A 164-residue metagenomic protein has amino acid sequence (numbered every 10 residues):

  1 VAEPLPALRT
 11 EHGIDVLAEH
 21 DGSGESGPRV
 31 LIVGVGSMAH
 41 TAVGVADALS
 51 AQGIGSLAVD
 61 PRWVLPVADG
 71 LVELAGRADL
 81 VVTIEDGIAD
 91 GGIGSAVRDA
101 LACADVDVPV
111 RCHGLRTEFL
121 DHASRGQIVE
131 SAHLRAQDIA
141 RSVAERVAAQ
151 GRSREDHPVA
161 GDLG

Functional and structural regions predicted by a protein language model:
V1-G164: Thiamine diphosphate
